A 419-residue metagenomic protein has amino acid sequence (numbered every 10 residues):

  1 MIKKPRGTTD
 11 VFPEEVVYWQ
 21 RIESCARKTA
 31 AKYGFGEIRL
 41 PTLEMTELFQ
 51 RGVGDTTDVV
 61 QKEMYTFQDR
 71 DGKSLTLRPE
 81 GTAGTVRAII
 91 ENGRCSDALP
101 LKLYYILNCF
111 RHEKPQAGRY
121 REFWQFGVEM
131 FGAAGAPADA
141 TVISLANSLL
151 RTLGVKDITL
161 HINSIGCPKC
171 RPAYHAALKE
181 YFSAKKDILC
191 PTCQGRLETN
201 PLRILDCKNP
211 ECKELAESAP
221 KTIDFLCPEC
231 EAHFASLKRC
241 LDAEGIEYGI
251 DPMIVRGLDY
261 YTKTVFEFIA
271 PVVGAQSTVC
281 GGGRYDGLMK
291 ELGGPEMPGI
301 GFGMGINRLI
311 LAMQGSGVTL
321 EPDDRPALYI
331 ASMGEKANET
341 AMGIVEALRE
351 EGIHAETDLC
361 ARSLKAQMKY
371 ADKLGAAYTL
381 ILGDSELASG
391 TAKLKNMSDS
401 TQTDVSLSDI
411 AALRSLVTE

Functional and structural regions predicted by a protein language model:
M1-K365, Y370-A412, L416-E419: TRNA-recognition modules of translation machinery and tRNA-sensing kinases, especially anticodon-binding
